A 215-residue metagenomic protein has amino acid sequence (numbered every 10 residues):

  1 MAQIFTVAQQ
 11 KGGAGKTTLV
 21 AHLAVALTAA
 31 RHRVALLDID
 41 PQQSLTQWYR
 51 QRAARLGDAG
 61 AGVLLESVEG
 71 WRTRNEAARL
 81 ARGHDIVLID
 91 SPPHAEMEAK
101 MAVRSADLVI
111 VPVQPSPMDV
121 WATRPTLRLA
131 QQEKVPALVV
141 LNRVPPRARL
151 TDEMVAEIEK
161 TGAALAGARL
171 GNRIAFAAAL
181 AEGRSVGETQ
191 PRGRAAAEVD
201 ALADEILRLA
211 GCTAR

Functional and structural regions predicted by a protein language model:
I4-A14, L23-K100, E159, A179-E182 (+1 more regions): P-loop/Walker-type NTP enzyme "switch/lid" segment
L19: Hydrophobic positions on the alpha1 helix immediately C-terminal to the Walker A/P-loop
L36, I89, V111, V139-L141: Structural beta-sheet core signal
E96-P117: Inter-motif core of Ras-like GTPase G domains
W121-P136, N142: Conserved C-terminal guanine-recognition region of P-loop GTPase G domains, centered on the G4
P145, V155-S185: Beta-strand-loop-alpha "switch" segments that mediate conformational coupling across diverse proteins
V186-R215: NTP-binding/hydrolysis catalytic cores, primarily Walker-type P-loop NTPases
